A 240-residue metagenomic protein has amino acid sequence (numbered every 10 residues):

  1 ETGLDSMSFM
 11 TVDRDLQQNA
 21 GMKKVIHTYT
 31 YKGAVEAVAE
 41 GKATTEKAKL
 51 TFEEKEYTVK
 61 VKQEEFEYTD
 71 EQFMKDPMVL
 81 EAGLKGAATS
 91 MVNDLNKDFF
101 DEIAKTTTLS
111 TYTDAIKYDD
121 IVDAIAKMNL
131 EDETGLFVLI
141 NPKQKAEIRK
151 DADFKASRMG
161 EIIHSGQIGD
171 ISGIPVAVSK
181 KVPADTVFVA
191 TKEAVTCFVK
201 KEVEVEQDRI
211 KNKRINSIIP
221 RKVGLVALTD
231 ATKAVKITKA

Functional and structural regions predicted by a protein language model:
E1-F52, A194-E202, K211-K213: N-terminal "assembly arms/tails" that initiate or stabilize quaternary assembly in self-assembling proteins
E1-F9, D13, K181-P183, V189-E193 (+1 more regions): Protruding loop/beta-arch "assembly-hinge" segments enriched in small, turn-prone residues
M22-K24, E64, T134-L136, S172-I174 (+2 more regions): Structural beta-strand/beta-sheet cores of well-ordered domains, especially the beta-sheet scaffolds that support
A34-A37, D76, E147-K150, A227-T229: Short helix/loop capping segments that flank catalytic or ligand/cofactor-binding pockets
G41-K75: Long, hydrophobic/aromatic-enriched structural stretches that serve as scaffold segments
Q63, E67-E131, K236-A240: Alpha-helical scaffold segments that mediate packing/assembly in large oligomeric complexes
D70, I140-P142, K222: Short, structured patches in soluble enzyme cores that scaffold and shape functional sites
D119-V205, R209: Extended oligomerization regions of viral-like shell subunits
